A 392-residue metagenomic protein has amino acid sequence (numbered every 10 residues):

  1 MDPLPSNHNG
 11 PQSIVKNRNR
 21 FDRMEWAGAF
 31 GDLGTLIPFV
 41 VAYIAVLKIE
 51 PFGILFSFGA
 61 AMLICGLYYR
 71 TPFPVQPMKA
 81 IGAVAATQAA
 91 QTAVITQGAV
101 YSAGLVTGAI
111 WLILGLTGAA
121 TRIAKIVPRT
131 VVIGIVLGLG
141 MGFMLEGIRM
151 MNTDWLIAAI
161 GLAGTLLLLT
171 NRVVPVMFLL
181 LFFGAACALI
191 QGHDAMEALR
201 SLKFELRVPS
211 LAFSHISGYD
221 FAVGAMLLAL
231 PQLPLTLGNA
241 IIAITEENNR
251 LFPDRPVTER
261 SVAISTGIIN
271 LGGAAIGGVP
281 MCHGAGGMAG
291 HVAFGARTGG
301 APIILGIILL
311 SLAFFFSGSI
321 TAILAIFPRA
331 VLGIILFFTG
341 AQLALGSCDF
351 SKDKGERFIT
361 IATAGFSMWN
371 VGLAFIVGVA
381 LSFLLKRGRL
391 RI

Functional and structural regions predicted by a protein language model:
M1-W26, G192-H215, N249, P256 (+2 more regions): Intrinsically disordered, low-complexity non-transmembrane regions of multi-pass membrane transporters
D2-R23, A42-I64, L228-G300: Membrane-embedded helical hairpins/re-entrant loop segments and their flanking transmembrane helices within multi-pass
R20-A29, A45-I49, G66-P72, K125-T130 (+5 more regions): Short, amphipathic, aromatic/basic-enriched membrane-interface segments that mark the entry/exit of transmembrane
A27-G28, M62-F73, P231-L235, I269-G278 (+3 more regions): Transmembrane alpha-helix interface/packing and boundary motifs in multi-pass membrane proteins, characterized by
A27-Y68, F73-T92: Transmembrane helix-boundary motif of multi-pass solute transporters/channels
I49-F56, R70-G82, A124-V132, R260 (+4 more regions): Short, non-helical or kinked segments that cap or interrupt transmembrane helices
A90-L199, I304-I392: Membrane-embedded alpha-helical modules
F178, A188-T236, A243: Helix-loop-helix junctions that connect adjacent transmembrane segments in multi-pass membrane transporters
